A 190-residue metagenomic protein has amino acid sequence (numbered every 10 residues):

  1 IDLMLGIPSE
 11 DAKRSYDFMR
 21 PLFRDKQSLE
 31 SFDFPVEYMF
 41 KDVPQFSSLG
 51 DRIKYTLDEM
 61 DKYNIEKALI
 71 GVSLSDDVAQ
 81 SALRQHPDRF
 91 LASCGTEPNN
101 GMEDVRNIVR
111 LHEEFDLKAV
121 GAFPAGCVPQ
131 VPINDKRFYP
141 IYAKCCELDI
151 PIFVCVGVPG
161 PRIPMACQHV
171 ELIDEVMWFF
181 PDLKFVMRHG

Functional and structural regions predicted by a protein language model:
I1-L3, I70-G71, S93-C94, G121 (+1 more regions): Active-site neighborhood of phospho(di)ester-bond hydrolases with catalytic His/Asp-centered motifs
I1-L69: An N-terminally biased module of ancient metal coordination in phosphate/nucleic-acid-related enzymes
M4, M60, L111, C145 (+1 more regions): Conserved, mostly hydrophobic/aromatic
M4-G6, H86, C155, H189: Histidine-centered active-site/metal-ligand motif
A12-K13, P164-L172: Histidine/acidic-residue-rich catalytic or RNA/ligand-binding cores of hydrolases and nuclease-related proteins
D58-E66, H86, E147-L148, F179-F185: A structural motif corresponding to the C-terminal end of an alpha-helix and its immediate exit/capping segment
E66-K67, S73-Q168: Active-site gating/metal-coordination segments in enzymes
E113-A119, V170-F185: Structural recognition of alpha->loop->beta junctions
